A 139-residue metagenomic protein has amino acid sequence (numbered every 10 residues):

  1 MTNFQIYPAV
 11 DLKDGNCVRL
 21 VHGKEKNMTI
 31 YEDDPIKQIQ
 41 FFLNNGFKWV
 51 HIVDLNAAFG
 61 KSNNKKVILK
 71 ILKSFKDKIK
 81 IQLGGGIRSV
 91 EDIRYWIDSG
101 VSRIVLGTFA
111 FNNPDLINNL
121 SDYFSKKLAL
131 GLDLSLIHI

Functional and structural regions predicted by a protein language model:
Q5-A9, W49, K78-Q82, R103-V105 (+1 more regions): Structural preference for beta-strand elements that scaffold enzyme active sites
D11, F42, V50, W96 (+1 more regions): Conserved, mostly hydrophobic/aromatic
W49-V67: Glycine-rich, proline-tolerant flexible connector loops at the mouths of alpha/beta enzymes
V53-L55, Q82-I87, L106-T108: Glycine-rich beta-strand-to-loop/alpha-helix junction loops that act as flexible
K61-Q82, N119-L132: Alpha-helix-loop-beta-strand connector modules within alpha/beta enzyme cores
I81-G100: Catalytic cores of alpha/beta
S99-L116: Glycine-rich phosphate-binding active-site loops on the catalytic face of alpha/beta enzymes
I137-I139: Conserved small/polar residues in nucleotide/adenosyl-binding loops
